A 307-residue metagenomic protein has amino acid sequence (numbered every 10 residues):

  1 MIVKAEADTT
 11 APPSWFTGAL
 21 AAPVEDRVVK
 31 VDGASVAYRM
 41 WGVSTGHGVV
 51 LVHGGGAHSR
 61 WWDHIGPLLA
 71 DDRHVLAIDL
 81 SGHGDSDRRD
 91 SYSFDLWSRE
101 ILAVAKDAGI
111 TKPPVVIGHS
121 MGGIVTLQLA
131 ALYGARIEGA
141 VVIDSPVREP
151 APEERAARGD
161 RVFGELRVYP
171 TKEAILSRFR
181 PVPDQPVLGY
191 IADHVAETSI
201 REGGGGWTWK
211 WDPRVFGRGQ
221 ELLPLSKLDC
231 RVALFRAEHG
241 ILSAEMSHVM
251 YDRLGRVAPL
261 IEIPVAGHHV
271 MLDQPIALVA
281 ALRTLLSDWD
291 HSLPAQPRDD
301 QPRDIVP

Functional and structural regions predicted by a protein language model:
M1-V28: An N-terminal hydrophobic leader/cap segment in hydrolases
V31-A34, R39-W41, L76-I117, A280: Active-site loop/oxyanion-hole signature of alpha/beta-hydrolase fold enzymes
A34-D85: Conserved HGGG/HGGXW glycine-rich cap/lid loop of the alpha/beta-hydrolase fold
G118, G122, T126: Gly/Ala-rich beta-loop-alpha elbow adjacent to hydrolase catalytic centers
Q128-A131, E138-P170: Flexible "cap/lid" loop of the alpha/beta hydrolase fold
P152, V168-P224: Conserved alpha/beta-hydrolase catalytic His-Asp/Glu region
R201-L254, P259-E262: Conserved serine/cysteine hydrolase catalytic core
A266-P275, V279: Catalytic histidine-centered segment of alpha/beta-hydrolase-like enzymes
